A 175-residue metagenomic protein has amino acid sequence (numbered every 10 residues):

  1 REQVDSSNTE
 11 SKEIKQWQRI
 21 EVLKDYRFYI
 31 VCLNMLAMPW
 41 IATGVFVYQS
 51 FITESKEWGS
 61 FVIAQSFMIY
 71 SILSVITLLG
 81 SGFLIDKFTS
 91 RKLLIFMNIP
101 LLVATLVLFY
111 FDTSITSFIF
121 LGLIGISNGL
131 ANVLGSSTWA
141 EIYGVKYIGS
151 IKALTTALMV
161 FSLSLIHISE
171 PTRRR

Functional and structural regions predicted by a protein language model:
Y26-M68, S74-V75: Extracytoplasmic gate region of multi-pass secondary transporters
S60-F61, V145-T155: Loop-to-transmembrane helix entry/capping segments in MFS-fold secondary transporters and related SLC/MFSD carriers
S71-L79, L163-S164: Residue-level signature of mid-helix packing/kink "hotspots" within the transmembrane helices of 12-pass Major
L78-T89: Helix-to-loop junctions at the C-terminal end of transmembrane segments in multipass secondary transporters
K92-L106: Structural signature of the two symmetry-related core transmembrane helices
I115-L123: Paired small-residue
L130-Y143: Intracellular juxtamembrane helix-capping segments at the cytosolic ends of symmetry-related transmembrane helices
I166-R175: Residue-level detector of conserved catalytic or cofactor/ligand-binding positions in enzyme active sites
